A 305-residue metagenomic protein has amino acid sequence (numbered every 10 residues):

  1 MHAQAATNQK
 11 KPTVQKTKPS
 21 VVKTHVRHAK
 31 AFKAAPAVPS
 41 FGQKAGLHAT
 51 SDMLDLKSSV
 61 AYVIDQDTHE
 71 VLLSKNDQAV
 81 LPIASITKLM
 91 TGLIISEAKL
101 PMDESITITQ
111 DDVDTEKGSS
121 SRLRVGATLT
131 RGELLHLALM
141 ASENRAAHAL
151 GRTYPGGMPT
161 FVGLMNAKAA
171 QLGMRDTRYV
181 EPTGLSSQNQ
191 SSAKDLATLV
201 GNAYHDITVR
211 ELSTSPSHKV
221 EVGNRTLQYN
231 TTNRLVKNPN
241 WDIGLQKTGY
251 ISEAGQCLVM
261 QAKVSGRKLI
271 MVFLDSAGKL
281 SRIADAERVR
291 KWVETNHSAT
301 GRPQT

Functional and structural regions predicted by a protein language model:
H2-K30: N-terminal propeptides/low-complexity segments immediately following signal peptides in secreted or periplasmic proteins
A6, V113-S121, R234-L235, L258-M260: A broadly tuned preference for mixed-charge, low-complexity surface segments
K10-K11, R27-K194, T198-I207, V264: Active-site-adjacent loops and short helices of periplasmic peptidoglycan-processing enzymes
M174-R178, G184-T305: Domain-terminus/edge residues, biased toward the C-terminal soluble/receptor-binding domains of extracytoplasmic
